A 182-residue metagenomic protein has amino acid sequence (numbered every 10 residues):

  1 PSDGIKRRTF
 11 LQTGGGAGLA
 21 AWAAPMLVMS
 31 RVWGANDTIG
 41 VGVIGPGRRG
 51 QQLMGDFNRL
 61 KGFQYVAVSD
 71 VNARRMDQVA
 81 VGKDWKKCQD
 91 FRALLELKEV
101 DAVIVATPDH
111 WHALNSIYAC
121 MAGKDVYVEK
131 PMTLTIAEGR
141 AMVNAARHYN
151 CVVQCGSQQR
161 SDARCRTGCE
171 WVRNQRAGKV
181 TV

Functional and structural regions predicted by a protein language model:
P1-V128, A137-V152: N-terminal glycine-/serine-/threonine-rich beta1-alpha1-beta2 phosphate-ribose binding loop of Rossmann-like
D125, T133-V182: A contiguous active-site-proximal alpha/beta segment in oxidoreductase catalytic domains
